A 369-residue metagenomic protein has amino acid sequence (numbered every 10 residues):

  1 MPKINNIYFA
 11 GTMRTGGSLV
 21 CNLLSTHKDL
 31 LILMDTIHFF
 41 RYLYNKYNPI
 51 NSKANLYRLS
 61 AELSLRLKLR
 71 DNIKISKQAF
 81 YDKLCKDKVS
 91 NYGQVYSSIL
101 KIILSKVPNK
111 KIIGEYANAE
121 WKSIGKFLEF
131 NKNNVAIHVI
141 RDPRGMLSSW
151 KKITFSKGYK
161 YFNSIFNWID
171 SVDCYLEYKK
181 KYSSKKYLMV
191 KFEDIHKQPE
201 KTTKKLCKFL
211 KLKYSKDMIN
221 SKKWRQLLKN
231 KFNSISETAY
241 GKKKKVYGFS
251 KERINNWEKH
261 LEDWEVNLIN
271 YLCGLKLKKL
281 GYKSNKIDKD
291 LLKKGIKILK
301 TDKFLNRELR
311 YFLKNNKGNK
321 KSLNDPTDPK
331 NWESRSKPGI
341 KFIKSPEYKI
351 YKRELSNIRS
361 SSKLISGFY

Functional and structural regions predicted by a protein language model:
F9: Hydrophobic anchor at the beta1->P-loop junction of P-loop NTPases
T12: P-loop (Walker A) phosphate-binding loop of NTP-binding proteins
S18-L30: A conserved segment at the C-terminal end of the G1
L33-Y116, E120: PAPS-dependent sulfation machinery
I103-P108, C174-L188, E265, L272 (+1 more regions): A structural motif corresponding to the C-terminal end of an alpha-helix and its immediate exit/capping segment
Y116-A119, K126-K151, I269: Conserved phosphate-donor/acceptor-positioning beta-strand/loop module used by diverse small-molecule
K180-D263, N267, I287-L299: The conserved 3'-phosphoadenosine-5'-phosphosulfate
R253-S366: C-terminal accessory extensions appended to soluble enzyme cores
